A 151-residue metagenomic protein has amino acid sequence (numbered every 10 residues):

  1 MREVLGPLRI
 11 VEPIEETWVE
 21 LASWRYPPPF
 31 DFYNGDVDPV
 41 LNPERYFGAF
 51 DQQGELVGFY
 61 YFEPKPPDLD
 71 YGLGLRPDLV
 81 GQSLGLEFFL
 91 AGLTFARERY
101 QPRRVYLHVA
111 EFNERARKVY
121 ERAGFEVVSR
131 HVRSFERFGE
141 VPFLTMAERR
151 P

Functional and structural regions predicted by a protein language model:
M1-L5: Short acidic N-proximal helix/loop "leader" segments that mark the beginning of a domain or an inter-domain linker
G6, L69-Y71, R103-V105: Short amphipathic alpha-helical segments
P7, P43-E44, D68, E140-F143: A structure-centric signal for secondary-structure junctions around beta-strands
I10, G81, V109: Conserved SAM-binding loop
E12-V80, L86-F89, F95, R99 (+1 more regions): Acetyl-CoA-dependent GNAT
V80-G81, E114: Nucleotide-sugar-dependent glycosyltransferase donor-binding/catalytic pocket residues
P102-Y106, A110-R117, R122, E126-P151: C-terminal "cap" of GNAT-fold acetyltransferases
